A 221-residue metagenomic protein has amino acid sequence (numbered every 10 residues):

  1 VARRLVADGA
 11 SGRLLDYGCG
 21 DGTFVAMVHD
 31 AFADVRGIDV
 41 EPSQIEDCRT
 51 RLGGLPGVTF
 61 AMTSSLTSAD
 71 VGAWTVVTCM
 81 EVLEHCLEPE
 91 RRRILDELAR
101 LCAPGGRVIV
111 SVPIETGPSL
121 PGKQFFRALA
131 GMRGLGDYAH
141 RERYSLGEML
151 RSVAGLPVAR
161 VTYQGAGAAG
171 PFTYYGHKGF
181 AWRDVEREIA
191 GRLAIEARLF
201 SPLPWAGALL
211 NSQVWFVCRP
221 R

Functional and structural regions predicted by a protein language model:
V1-S11: Conserved alpha-helix/loop element of class I SAM-dependent methyltransferases that forms part of the SAM/SAH-binding
S11-G20: Conserved class I S-adenosyl-L-methionine
R13, D34, R107: Residues at the starts of beta-strands that form the adenosine-phosphate
D21-T23, M27-L66: Class I SAM-dependent methyltransferase SAM/SAH-binding core
T23, V40, R51, S64-L66 (+2 more regions): S-adenosyl-L-methionine-dependent methyltransferase catalytic module, highlighting the catalytic core
T67-V71: Short conserved loop adjoining the S-adenosyl-L-methionine
T78: A conserved beta-strand element that flanks and buttresses the S-adenosyl-L-methionine
E81-H85: Short catalytic micro-motifs in class I SAM-dependent methyltransferases
